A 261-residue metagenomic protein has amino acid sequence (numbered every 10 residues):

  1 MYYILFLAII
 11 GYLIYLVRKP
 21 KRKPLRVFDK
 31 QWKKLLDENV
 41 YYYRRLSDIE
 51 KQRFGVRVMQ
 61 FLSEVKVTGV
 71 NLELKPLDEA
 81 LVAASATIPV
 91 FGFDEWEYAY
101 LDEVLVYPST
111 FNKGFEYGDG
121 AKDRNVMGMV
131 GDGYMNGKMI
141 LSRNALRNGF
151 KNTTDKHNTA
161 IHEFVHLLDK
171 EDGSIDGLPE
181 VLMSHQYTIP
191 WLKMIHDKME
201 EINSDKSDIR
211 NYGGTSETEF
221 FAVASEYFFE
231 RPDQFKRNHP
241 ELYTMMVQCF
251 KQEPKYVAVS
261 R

Functional and structural regions predicted by a protein language model:
M1-L25: N-terminal signal-anchor transmembrane alpha helix of single-pass membrane proteins, serving as the membrane-anchoring
V17-G128, L242-M245, C249-Q252, V259: A metal-dependent hydrolase signature that marks the N-terminal structural subdomain at the beginning of catalytic folds
Y42, L46, V70, L74 (+3 more regions): Conserved aromatic-histidine-acidic binding/catalytic patches
S47, D155-E171, A222: Active-site recognition of the HExxH zinc-binding catalytic motif
E50, F54, T153-H157, T218: Hydrophobic (often cysteine-bearing) scaffold residues that line and stabilize catalytic clefts of nucleotide/cofactor
L81-E97, S109-K151, S174-R261: Metalloprotease/metallohydrolase-associated module, dominated by Zn2+-dependent proteases
D102-E103, G137-M139, H157: Generic beta-strand structural signal
